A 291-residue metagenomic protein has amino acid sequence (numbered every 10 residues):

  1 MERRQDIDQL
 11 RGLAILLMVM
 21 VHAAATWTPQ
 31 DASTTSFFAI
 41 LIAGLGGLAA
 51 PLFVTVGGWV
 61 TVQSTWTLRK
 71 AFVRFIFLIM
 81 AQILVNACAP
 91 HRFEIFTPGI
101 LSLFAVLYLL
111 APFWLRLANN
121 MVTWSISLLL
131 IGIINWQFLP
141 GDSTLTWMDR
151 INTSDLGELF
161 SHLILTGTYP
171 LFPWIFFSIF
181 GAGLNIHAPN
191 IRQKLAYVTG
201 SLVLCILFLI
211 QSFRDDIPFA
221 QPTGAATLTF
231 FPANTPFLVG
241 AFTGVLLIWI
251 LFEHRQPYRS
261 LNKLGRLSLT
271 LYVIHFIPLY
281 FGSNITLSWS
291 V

Functional and structural regions predicted by a protein language model:
M1-V291: Alpha-helical transmembrane segments and their immediate juxtamembrane cytosolic regions
